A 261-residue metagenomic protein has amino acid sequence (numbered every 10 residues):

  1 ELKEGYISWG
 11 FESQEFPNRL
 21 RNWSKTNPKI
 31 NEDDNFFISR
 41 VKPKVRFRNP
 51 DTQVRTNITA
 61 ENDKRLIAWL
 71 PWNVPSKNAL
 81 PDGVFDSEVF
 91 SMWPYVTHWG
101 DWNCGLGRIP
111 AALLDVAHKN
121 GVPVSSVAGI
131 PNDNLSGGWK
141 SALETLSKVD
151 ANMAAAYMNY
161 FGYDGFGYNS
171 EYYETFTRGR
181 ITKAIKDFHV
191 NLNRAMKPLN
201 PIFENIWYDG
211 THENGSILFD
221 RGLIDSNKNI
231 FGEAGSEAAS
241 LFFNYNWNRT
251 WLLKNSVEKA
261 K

Functional and structural regions predicted by a protein language model:
E1-G83, V89-W93, P198, I202-E204: N-terminal module-boundary/linker segments of secreted carbohydrate-active enzymes
I58-N255: Chitinase-like catalytic core of GlcNAc-active glycosidases
K261: Glycine-rich, aromatic-lined ligand/substrate-binding cores of catalytic and carbohydrate-binding domains
